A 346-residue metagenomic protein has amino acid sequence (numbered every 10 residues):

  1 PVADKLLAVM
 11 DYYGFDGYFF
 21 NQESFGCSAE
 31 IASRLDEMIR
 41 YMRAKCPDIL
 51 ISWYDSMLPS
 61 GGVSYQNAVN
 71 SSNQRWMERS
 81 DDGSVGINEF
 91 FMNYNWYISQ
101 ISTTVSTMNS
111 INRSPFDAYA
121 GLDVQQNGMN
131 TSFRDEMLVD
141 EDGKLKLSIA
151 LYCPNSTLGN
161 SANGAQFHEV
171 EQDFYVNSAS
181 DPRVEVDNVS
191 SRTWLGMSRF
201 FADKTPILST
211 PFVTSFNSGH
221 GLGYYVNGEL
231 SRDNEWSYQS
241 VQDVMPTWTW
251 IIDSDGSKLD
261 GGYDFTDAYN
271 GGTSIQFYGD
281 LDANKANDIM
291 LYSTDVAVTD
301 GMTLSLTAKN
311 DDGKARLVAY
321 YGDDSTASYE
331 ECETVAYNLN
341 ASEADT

Functional and structural regions predicted by a protein language model:
P1-T103: Chitinase-like catalytic core of GlcNAc-active glycosidases
V9-G14, D82, M108-S114, E141-K144: Acidic (Asp/Glu)-rich catalytic clusters
R34, S102-M108, T131-D140: A short acidic, amphipathic alpha-helical/loop segment
Q100-D123: Glycoside hydrolase catalytic-domain groove-lining segments
A118-K258: Substrate-binding cleft of secreted/luminal carbohydrate-active enzymes
D255-M290, E333, Y337-D345: Short carbohydrate-recognition loop motifs
N287-A319, V335, T346: Extra-cytoplasmic beta-strand recognition segments
S325-V335: Surface-exposed loop/edge segments in extracytoplasmic proteins
